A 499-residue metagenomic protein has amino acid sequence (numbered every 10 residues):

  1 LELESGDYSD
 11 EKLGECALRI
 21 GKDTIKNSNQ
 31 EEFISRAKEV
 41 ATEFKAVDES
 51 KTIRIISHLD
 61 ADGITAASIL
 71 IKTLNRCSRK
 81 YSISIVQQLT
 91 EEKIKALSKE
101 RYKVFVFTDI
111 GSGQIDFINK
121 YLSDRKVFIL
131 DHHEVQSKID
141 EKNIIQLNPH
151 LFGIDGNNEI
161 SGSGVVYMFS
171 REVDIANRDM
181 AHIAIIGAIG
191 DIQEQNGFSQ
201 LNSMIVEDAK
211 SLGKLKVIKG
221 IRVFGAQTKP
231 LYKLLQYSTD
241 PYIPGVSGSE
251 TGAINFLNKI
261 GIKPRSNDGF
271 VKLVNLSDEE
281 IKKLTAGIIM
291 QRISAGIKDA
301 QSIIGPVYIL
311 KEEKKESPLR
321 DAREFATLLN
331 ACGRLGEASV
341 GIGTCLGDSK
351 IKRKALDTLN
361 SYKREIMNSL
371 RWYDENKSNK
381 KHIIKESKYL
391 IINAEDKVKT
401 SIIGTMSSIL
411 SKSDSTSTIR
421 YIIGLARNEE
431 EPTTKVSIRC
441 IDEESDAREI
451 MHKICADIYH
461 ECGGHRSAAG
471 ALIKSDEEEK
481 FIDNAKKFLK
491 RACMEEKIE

Functional and structural regions predicted by a protein language model:
L3-L328, C332-E499: Replace "Mg2+/Mn2+-dependent" with "divalent metal-dependent
